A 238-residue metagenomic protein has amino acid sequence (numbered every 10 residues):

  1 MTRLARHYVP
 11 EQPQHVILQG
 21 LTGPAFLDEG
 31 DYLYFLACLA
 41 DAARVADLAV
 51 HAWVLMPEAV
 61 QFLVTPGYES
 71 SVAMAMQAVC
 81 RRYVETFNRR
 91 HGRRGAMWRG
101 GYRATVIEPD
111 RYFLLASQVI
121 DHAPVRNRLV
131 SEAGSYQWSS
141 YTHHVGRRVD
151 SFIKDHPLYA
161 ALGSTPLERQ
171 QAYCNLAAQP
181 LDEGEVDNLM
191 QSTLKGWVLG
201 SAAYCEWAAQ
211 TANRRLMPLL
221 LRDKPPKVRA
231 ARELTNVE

Functional and structural regions predicted by a protein language model:
M1-M56, T65-E238: Short Pro-Cys-Gly-centered "Cys-loop" motif that presents a nucleophilic cysteine in a tight turn
